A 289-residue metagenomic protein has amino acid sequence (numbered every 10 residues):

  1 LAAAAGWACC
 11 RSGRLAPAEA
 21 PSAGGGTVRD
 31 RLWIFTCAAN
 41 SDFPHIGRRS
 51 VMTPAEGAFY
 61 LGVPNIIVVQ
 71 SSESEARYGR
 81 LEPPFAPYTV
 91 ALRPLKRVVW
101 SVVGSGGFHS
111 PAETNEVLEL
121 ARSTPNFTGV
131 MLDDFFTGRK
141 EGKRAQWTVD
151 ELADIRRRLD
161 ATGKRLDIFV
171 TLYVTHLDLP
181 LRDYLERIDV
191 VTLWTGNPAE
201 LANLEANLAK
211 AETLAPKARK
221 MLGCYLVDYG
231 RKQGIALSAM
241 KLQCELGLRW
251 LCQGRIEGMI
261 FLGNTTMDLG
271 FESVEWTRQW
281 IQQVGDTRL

Functional and structural regions predicted by a protein language model:
L1-A16: N-terminal export signals
P21-L289: Glycan-processing catalytic domains of CAZymes
